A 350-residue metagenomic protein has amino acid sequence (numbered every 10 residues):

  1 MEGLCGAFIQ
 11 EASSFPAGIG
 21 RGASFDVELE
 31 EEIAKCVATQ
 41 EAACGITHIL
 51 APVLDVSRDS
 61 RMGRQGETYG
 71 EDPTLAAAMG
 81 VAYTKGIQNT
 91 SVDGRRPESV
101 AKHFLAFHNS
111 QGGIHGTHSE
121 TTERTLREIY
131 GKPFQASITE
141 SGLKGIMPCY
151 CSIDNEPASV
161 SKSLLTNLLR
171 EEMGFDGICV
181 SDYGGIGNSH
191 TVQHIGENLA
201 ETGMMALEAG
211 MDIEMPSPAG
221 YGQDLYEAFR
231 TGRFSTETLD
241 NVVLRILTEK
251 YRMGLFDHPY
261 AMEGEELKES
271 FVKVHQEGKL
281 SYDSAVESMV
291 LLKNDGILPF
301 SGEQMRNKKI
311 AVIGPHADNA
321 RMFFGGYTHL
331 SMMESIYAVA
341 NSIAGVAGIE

Functional and structural regions predicted by a protein language model:
M1-E350: Glycoside hydrolase catalytic-domain context in secreted enzymes
